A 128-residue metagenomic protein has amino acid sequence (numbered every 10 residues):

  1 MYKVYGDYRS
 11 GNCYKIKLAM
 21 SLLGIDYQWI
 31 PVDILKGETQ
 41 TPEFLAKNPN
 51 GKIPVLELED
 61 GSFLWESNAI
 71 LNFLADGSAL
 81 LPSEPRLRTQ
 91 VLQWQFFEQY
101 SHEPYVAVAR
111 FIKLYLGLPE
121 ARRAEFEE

Functional and structural regions predicted by a protein language model:
M1-R9, Y14-E125: GST-like domain detector, emphasizing the conserved glutathione-binding G-site in the N-terminal thioredoxin-like
